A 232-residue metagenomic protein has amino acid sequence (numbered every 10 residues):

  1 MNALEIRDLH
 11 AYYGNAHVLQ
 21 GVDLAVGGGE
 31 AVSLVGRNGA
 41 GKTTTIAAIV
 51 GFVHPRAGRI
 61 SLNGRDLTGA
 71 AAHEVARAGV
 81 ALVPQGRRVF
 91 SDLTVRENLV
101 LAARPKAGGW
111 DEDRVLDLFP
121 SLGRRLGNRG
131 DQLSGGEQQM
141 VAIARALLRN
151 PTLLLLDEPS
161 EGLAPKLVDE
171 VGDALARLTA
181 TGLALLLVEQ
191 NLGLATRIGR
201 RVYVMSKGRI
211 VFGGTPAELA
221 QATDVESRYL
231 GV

Functional and structural regions predicted by a protein language model:
V35-R37: The feature captures the beta-strand-to-loop junction immediately N-terminal to the Walker
V50: Helix-to-loop junction immediately C-terminal to a conserved catalytic motif
H54, D66-R87, E112, R124-N128 (+1 more regions): ABC ATPase NBD coupling module
G58-R65, A78, G108-E112, D117: Conserved ABC transporter NBD signature motif
A146-L147: ABC ATPase C-loop
L154-E158: Catalytic Walker B motif of ABC-type/P-loop ATPase nucleotide-binding domains
